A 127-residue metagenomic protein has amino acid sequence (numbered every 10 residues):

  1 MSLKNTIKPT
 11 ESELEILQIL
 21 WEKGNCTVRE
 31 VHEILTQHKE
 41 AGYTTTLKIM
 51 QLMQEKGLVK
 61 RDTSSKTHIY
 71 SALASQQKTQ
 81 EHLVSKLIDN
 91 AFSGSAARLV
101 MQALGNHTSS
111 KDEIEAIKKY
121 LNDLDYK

Functional and structural regions predicted by a protein language model:
M1-L17, K127: Short alpha-helical segments that sit at the start of domains
I7-S12, S64-L83: Short, cationic-aromatic polyanion-contact patches
C26-I34: Short acidic, hydrophobic short linear motifs in intrinsically disordered regions
E33-A41: Short helix-coil junctions and helix-kink-helix linkers
L47-Q51: Short, hydrophobic-biased segments on the C-terminal half of alpha helices that form "recognition helices"
G57: Glycine-centered, phosphate/nucleic-acid-interacting loop/turn motifs that mediate DNA/RNA or nucleotide
K60-R61: Short beta-strand "wing" residues that participate in macromolecule-binding interfaces
L83-D123: Amphipathic alpha-helical dimerization/coiled-coil segments that flank or bridge DNA-binding/regulatory modules
